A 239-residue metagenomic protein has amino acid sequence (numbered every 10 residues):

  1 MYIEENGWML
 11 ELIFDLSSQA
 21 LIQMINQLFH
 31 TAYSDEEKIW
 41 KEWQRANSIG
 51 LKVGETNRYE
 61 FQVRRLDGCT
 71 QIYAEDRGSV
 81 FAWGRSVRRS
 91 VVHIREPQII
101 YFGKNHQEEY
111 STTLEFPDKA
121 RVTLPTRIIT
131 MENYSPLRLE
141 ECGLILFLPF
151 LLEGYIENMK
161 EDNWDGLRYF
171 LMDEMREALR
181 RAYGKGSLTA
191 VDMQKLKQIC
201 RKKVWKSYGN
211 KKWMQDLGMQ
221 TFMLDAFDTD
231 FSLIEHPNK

Functional and structural regions predicted by a protein language model:
M1-N238: Elongated, amphipathic alpha-helical interaction scaffolds
